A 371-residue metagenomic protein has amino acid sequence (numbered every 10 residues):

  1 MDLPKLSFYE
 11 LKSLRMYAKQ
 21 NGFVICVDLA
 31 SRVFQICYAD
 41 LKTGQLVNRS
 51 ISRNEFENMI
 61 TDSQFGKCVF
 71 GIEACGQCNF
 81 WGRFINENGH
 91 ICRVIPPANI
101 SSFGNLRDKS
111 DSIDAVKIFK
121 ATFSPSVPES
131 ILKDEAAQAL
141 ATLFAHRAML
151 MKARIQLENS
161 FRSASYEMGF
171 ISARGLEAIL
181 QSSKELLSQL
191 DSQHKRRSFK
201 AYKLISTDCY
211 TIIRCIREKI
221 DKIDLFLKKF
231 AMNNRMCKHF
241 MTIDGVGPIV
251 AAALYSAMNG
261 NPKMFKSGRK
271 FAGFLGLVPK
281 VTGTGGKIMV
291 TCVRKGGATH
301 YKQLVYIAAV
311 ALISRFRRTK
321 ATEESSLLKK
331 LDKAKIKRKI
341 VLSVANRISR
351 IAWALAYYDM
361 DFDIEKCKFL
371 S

Functional and structural regions predicted by a protein language model:
M1-G22, Q45-R49, K368-S371: Intrinsically disordered, low-complexity and often Lys/Arg-enriched segments
Y17-A39, I118: Gly/Thr-rich phosphate-binding beta-strand-loop-beta motif of the actin/hexokinase/Hsp70
K19, D221-V246, L254-G260: Extended, structured, electrostatic nucleic-acid-contact surfaces
I51-V69: Short, basic/hydrophobic alpha-helical segments
R93-S130, Q138, K287-G296: Short alpha-helix plus adjacent loop in nuclease-associated cores
A148-C237: Glycine-rich, often acidic, oxyanion-interacting loops/wings at catalytic, nucleic-acid, or phospho-protein interfaces
H239-T242, P248, A252-K333, K337: Phosphate-backbone recognition surface of nucleic-acid-processing proteins
G286, L327-S371: Low-complexity, acidic/Ser/Thr- and charged residue-rich accessory regions of DNA metabolism proteins
